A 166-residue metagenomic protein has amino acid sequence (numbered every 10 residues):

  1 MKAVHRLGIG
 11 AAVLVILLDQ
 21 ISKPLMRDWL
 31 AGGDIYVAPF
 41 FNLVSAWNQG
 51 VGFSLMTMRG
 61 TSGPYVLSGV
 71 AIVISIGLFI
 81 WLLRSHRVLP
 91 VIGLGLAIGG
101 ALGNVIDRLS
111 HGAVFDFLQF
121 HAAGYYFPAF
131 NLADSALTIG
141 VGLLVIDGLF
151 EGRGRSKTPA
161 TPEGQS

Functional and structural regions predicted by a protein language model:
M1-S166: Alpha-helical transmembrane bundles and membrane-interface segments of multipass inner-membrane proteins
